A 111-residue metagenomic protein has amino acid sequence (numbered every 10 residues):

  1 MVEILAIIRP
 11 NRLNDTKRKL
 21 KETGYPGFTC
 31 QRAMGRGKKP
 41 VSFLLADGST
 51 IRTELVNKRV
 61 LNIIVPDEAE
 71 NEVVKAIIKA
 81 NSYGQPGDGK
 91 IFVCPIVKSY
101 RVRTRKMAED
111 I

Functional and structural regions predicted by a protein language model:
M1-I111: Positively charged, small/polar-rich N-terminal and surface patches that mediate targeting and assembly and bind
